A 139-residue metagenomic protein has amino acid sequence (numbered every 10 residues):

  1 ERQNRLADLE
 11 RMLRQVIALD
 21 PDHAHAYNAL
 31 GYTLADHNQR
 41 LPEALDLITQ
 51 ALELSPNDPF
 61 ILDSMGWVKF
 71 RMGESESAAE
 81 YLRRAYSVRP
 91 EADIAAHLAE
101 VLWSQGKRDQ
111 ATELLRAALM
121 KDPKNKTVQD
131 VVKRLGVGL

Functional and structural regions predicted by a protein language model:
R2, L19, L54, S87-V88 (+1 more regions): Structural marker of alpha-solenoid helical repeat scaffolds
R2-Q15, H37-Q50, M72-R84, G106-A117: Structural signature of tandem alpha-helical TPR/SEL1-like repeats, specifically the intra-repeat loop/turn
H23, D58, E91-A92, N125: Residue-level recognition of tetratricopeptide repeat
A26, I61, I94-A95, V128: TPR alpha-solenoid repeat register
A29, S64, H97-L98, V131: Canonical tetratricopeptide repeat
Y32-T33, W67, E100, R134: Residue-level recognition of tetratricopeptide repeat
Q39, H97, S104, R108-L139: Terminal, low-structured helical/coil segments at or just beyond the last alpha-helical repeat
N57-S64, V68-Y81, A85-S87: Generic long, charged, amphipathic alpha-helical segments
